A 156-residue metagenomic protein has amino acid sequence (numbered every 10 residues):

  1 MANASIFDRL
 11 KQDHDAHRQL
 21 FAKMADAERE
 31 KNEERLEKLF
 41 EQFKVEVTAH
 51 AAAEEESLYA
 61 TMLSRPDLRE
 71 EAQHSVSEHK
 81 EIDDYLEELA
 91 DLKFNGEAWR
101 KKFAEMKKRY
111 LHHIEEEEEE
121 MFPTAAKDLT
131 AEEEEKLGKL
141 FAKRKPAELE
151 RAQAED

Functional and structural regions predicted by a protein language model:
M1-D156: Small-residue-biased structural context
